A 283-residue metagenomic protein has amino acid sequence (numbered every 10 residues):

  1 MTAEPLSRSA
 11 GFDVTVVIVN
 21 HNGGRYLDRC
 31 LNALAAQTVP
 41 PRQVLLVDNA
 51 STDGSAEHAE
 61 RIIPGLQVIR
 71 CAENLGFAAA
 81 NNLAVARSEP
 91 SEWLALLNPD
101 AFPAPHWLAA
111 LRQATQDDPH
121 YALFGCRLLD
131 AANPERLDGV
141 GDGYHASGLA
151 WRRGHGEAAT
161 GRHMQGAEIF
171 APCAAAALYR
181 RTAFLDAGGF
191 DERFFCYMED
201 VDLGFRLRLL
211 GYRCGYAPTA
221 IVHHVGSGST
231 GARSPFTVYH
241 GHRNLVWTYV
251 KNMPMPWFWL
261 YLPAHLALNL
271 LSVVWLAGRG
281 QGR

Functional and structural regions predicted by a protein language model:
N22, L34, N49-G54, L75: Conserved short acidic donor-positioning loop in nucleotide-sugar-dependent glycosyltransferases
D28, D53-R61: Acidic helix N-cap motif at the loop->helix transition within catalytic regions of sugar-transfer enzymes
N32-P41: Short, acidic, metal-binding catalytic loop of nucleotide-sugar glycosyltransferases
C71-E89, P99: Glycine-rich, basic loop-to-helix element that forms the pyrophosphate-binding segment of sugar-nucleotide handling
L94: Short aromatic/hydrophobic "clamp" motif used to bind/position activated sugar donors
A101-H145, L149: Conserved donor NDP-sugar-binding/catalytic core segment of glycosyltransferases
F170-I221: A short, conserved alpha-helix in the catalytic core of glycosyltransferases
L210-R283: Active-site-adjacent helix/loop segment of glycosyltransferases that harbors family-specific signature motifs
